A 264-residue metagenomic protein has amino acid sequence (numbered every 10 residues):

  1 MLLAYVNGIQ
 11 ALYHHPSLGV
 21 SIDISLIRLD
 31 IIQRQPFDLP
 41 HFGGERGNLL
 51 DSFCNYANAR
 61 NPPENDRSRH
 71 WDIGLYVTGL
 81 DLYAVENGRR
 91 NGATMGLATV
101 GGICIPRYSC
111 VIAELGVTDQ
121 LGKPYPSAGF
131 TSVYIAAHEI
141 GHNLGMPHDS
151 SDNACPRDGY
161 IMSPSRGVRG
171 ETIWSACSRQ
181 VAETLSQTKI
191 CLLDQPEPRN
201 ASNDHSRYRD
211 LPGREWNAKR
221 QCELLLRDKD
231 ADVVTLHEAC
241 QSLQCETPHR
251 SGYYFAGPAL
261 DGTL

Functional and structural regions predicted by a protein language model:
M1-E139, N143-L264: Extracellular (secreted or membrane-anchored) zinc-dependent metallopeptidases, primarily metzincins but also closely
